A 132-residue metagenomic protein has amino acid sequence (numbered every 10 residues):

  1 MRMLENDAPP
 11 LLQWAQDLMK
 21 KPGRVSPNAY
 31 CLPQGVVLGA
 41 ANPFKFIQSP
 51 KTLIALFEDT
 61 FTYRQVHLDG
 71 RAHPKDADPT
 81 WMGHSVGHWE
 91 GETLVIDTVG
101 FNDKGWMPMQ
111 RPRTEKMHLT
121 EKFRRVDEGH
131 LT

Functional and structural regions predicted by a protein language model:
M1-T132: PEST-like low-complexity, intrinsically disordered acidic/proline/serine-rich tracts that flank trafficking/processing
